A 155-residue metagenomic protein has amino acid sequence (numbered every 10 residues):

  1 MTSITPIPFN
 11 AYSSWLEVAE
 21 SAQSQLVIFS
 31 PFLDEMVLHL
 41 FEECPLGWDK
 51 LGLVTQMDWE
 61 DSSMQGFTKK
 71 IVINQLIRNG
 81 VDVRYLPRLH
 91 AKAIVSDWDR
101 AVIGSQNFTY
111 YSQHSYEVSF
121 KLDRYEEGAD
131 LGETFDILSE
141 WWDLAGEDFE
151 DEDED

Functional and structural regions predicted by a protein language model:
S3-P8, V102-D155: Signature of lipid phosphatidyltransferase scaffolds
Y12-R78: Primarily the HKD phosphodiesterase
V37-L38, V95, S112-Q113: Short glycine-/acidic-enriched loop or helix-start segments at secondary-structure transitions that form or flank
V81-L86: General small-molecule cofactor/ligand-binding pocket signal
R88-H90: Short Gly/Ser/Thr- and Asp/Glu-enriched loop/turn motifs at secondary-structure junctions
K92-V95, F120-K121: Short beta-strand scaffold segments in enzyme catalytic cores
